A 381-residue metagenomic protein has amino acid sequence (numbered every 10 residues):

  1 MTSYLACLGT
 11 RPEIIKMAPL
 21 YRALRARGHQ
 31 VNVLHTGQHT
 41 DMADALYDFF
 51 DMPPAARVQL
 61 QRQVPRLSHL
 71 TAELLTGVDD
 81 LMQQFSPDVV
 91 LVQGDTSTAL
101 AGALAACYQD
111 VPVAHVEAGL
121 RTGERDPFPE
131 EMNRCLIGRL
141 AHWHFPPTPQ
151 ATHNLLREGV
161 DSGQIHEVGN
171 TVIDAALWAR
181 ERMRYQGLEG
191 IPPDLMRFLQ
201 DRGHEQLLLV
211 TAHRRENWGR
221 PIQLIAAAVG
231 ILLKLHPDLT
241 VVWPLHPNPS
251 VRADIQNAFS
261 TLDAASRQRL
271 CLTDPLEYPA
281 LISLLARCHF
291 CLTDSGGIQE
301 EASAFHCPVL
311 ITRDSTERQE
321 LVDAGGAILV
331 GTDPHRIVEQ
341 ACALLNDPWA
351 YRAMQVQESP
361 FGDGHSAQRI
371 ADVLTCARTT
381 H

Functional and structural regions predicted by a protein language model:
L5-L8, E13-A23, L46-D48, L60-S162: Active-site and donor-binding regions of nucleotide-sugar-utilizing enzymes
L20-H29, I231-H236: A short, Lys/Arg-enriched amphipathic alpha-helix followed by its capping loop at the start of a domain
R25-A55: N-terminal glycine-rich anion-binding loop in soluble enzyme alpha/beta folds
T36, T40-D41, L140-R220, V330 (+1 more regions): A nucleotide-sugar donor-handling region in carbohydrate enzymes
H39-T40, D44-L46, P65, R184-R287: Donor-nucleotide binding loops and adjacent catalytic segments primarily of GT-B fold Leloir glycosyltransferases
L81-D88, R202-G203, H236, R287 (+1 more regions): Glycine-rich phosphate-binding loop signature in dinucleotide/nucleotide-binding domains
V92-Q93, H115, H144, I282-L321: A donor-sugar binding/catalytic signature common to diverse glycosyltransferases and related nucleotide-sugar
Y185-G187, I328-H381: Leloir-type glycosyltransferase catalytic cores
